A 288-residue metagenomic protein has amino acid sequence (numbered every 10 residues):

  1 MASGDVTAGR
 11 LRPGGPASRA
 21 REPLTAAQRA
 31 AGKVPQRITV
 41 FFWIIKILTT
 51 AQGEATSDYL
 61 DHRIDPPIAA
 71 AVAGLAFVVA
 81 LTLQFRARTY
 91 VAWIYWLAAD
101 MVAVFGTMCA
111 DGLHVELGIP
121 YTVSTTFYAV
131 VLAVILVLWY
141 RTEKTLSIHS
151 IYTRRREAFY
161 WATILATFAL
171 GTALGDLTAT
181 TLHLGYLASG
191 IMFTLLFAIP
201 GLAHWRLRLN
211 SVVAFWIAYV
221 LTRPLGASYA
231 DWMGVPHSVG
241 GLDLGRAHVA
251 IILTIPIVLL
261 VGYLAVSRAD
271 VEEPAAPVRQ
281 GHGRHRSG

Functional and structural regions predicted by a protein language model:
A2-G288: Polytopic alpha-helical membrane proteins, predominantly small-molecule transporters/carriers
